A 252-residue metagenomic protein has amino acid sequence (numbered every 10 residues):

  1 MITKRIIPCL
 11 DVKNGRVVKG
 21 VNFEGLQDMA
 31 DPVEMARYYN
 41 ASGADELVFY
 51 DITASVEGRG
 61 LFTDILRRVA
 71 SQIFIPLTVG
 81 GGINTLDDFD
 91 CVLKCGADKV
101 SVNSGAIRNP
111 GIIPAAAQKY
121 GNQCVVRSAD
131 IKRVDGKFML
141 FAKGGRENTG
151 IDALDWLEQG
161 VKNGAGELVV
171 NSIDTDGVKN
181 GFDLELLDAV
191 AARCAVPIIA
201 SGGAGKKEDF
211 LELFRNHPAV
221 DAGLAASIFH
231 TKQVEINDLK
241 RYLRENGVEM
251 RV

Functional and structural regions predicted by a protein language model:
R5-C9, E46, F74-T78, K99-S101 (+5 more regions): Structural preference for beta-strand elements that scaffold enzyme active sites
D11, Y39, L47, V79 (+6 more regions): Conserved, mostly hydrophobic/aromatic
V12-N14, V18-K19, A97-V170, D174-T175: Conserved anion-binding
E46-D64, S104, V169-N180: Glycine-rich, proline-tolerant flexible connector loops at the mouths of alpha/beta enzymes
T53, L61-Y120: Glycine/small-residue-rich loop that forms an oxyanion/phosphate-binding "nest" at active or ligand-binding sites
G60-R67, P110, G150-L154, N180-D188: Charged helix-capping and loop-helix junction motifs
I73, L77-G96, E185-V220: Catalytic cores of alpha/beta
C91-I112, S172-G177, A200-K207, N216-I236: Glycine-rich phosphate-binding active-site loops on the catalytic face of alpha/beta enzymes
